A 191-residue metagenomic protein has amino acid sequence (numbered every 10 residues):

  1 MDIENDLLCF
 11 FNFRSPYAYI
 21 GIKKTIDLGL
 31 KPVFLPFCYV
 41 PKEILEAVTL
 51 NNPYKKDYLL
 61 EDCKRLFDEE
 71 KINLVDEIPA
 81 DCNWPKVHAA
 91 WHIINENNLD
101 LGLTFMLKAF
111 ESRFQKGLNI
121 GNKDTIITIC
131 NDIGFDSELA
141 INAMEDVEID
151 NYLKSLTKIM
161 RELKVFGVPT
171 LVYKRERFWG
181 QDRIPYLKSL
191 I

Functional and structural regions predicted by a protein language model:
D2-L30, K108-I191: C-terminal cap of thioredoxin/glutaredoxin-like
Y17-R113: Structural alpha/beta surface segment adjacent to cysteine/selenocysteine redox centers across thiol/disulfide enzymes
